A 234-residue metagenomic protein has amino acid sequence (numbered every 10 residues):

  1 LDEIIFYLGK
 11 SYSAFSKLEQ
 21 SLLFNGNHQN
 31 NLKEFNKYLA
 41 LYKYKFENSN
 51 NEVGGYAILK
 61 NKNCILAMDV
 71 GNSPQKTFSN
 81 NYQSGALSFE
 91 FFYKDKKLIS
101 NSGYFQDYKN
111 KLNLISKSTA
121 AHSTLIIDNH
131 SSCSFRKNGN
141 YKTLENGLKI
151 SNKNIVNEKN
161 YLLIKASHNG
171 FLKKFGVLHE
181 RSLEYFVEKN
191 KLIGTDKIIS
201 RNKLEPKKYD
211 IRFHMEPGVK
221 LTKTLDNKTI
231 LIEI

Functional and structural regions predicted by a protein language model:
L1-S100: Carbohydrate-active enzyme catalytic cores, enriched for enzymes that act on polyanionic acidic polysaccharides
D2-Q29, Y104-I234: CBM-like, beta-strand-rich accessory domains located in the C-terminal region of large, secreted polysaccharide-active
